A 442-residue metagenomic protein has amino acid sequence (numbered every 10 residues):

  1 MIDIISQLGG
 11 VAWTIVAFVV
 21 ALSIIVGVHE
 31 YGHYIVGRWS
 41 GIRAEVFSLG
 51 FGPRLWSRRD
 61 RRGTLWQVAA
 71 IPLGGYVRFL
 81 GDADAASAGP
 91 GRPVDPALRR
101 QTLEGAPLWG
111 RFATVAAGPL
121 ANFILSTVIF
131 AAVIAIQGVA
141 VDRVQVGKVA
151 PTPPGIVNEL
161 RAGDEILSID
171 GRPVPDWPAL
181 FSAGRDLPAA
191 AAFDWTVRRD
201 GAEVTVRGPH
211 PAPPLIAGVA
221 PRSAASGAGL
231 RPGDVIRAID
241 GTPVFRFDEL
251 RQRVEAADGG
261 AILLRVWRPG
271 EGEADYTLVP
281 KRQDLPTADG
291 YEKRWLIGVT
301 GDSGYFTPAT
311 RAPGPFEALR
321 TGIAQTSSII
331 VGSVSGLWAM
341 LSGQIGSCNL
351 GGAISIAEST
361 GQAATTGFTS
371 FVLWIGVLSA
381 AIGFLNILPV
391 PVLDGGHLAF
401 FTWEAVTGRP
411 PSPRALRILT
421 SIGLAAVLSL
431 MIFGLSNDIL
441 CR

Functional and structural regions predicted by a protein language model:
M1-I5, G9, V94-W109, P213-G227 (+5 more regions): Functional transmembrane alpha-helices
G9-V94, L385-T407: Small-residue-rich helix-interface/hinge motifs
A17-A21, L373-V377, L424-L430: Alpha-helical transmembrane segments of integral membrane proteins
G27-V28, W39, G75, F79-S87 (+3 more regions): Internal alpha-helical transmembrane segments
F112-A150, P178-P221, S226, D275-A309: PDZ/PDZ-like peptide-tail recognition elements
V128, A132-I136, G383, I387 (+1 more regions): Hydrophobic membrane-targeting alpha-helices
P153-E165, G184-P188, A224-V235, Q252-D258 (+1 more regions): A short glycine-leucine-enriched loop at secondary-structure breakpoints that most characteristically corresponds
I156-W177, G227-F247, T326, L419: Conserved PDZ fold ligand-binding element
